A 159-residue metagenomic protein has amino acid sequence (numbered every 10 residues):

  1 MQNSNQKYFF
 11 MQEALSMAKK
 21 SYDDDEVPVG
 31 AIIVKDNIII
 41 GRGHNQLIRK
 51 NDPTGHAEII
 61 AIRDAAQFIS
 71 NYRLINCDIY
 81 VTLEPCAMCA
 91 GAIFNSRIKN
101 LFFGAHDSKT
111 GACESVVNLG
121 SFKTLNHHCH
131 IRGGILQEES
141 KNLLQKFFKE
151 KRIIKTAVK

Functional and structural regions predicted by a protein language model:
M1-D24, M88-K159: Zinc-dependent deaminase
N5, F9, V27-P28, I48-H56 (+1 more regions): Residues at secondary-structure transition points
A14, A18-S21, A31, A57 (+1 more regions): Small-residue (primarily alanine) positions within well-ordered alpha-helices, especially packing/interaction faces
D25-V29, I75: Short, basic and Ser/Thr-rich N-terminal targeting/leader segments
V29-N37: Short beta-strand scaffold segments in enzyme catalytic cores
I40-L47: Short beta->alpha transition motifs characteristic of CBS
L47, V81, A105: Residues that line or immediately flank small-molecule/substrate-binding pockets and catalytic motifs
N51, G55, I59-S96: Helix-adjacent hinge/juxtasegments
